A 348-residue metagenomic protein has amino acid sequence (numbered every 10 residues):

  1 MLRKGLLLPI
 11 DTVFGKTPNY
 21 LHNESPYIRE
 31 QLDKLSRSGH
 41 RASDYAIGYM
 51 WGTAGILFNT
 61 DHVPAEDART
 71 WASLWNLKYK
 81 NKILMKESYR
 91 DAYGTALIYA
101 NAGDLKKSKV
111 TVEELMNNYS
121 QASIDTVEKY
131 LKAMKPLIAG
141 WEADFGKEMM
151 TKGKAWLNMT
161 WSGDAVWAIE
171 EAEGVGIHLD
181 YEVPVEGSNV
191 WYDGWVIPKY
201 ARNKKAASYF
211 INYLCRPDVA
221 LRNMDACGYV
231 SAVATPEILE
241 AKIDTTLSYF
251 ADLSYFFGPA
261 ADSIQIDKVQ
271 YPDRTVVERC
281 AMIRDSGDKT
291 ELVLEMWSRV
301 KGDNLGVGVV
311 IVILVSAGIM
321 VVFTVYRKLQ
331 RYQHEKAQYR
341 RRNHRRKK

Functional and structural regions predicted by a protein language model:
M1-K154, A168: Extracytoplasmic ligand-binding site segments that recognize negatively charged/polar headgroups
S43, G194-K199, C280-R284: Active-site rim elements
G48, G55, L157, G187-N189 (+1 more regions): A residue-level structural signature of the nucleotidyltransferase/glycosyltransferase Rossmann-like core
Y49-W51, W71, W75, W161 (+3 more regions): Tryptophan-centric aromatic hotspots in well-structured domains and transmembrane helices
A54, H62-P64, Y89-Y93, G163-V166 (+4 more regions): Solvent-exposed loop/turn segments at secondary-structure junctions within structured extracellular/periplasmic domains
P136-Y200, E240: Extracytoplasmic/periplasmic substrate-binding proteins
P198-V276: Mature extracytoplasmic/periplasmic domains
S263-K347: Conserved C-terminal helix/tail region of periplasmic/extracytoplasmic solute-binding proteins
